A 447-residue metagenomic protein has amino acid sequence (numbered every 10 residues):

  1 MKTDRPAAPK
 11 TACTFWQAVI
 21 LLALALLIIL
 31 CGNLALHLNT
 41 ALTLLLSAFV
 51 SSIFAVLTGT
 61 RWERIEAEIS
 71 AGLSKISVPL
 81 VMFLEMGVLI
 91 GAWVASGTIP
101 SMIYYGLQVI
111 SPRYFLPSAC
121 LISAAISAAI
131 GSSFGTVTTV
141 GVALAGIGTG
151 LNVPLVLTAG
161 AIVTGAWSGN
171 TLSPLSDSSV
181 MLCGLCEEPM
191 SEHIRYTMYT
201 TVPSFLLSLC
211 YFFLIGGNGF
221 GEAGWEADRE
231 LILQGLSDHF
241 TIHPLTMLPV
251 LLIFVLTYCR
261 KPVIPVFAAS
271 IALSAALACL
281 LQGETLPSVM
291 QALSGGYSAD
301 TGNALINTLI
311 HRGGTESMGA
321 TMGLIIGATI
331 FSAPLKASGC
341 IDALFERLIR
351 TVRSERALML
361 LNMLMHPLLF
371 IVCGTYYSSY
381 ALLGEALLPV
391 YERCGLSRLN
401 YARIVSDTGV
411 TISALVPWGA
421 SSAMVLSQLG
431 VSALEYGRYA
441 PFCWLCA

Functional and structural regions predicted by a protein language model:
M1-V81, Y199-L209, G216-G327: Hydrophobic transmembrane alpha-helices of multi-pass small-molecule transporters
L26-C31, S52-I53, L121-A125, G146-I147 (+8 more regions): Alpha-helical transmembrane segments of multipass membrane proteins
A35-L36, T171-P174, L182-Q234, A414-L415 (+1 more regions): Juxtamembrane and boundary regions of transmembrane helices in multi-pass small-molecule transporters and channels
T40-A48, Y104-F115, V163-L172, S237-P244: Structural signature of hydrophobic alpha-helical transmembrane segments
A48-V56, A166-L172, S274-A278, P389 (+1 more regions): Alpha-helical transmembrane segments and their membrane-interface exit regions
G59-T149, T301-P389: Membrane-embedded alpha-helical segments and adjacent helix-loop junctions characteristic of multi-pass solute
G72-I76, L80, V109, R113 (+5 more regions): Loop-to-transmembrane-helix entry motif
S111-R195, Y199, P203, H366-D407: Hydrophobic transmembrane alpha-helices that form the pore/transport pathway of multi-pass ion and small-solute
